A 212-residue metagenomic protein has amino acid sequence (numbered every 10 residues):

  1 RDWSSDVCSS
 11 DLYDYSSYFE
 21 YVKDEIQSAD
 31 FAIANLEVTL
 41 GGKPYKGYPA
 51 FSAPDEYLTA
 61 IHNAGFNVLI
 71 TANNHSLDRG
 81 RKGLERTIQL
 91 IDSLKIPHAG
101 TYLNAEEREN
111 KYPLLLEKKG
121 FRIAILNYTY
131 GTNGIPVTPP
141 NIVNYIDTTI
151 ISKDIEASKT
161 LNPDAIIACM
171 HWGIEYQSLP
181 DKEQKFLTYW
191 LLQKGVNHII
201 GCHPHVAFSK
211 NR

Functional and structural regions predicted by a protein language model:
S4-R212: Acidic, metal/ion-coordinating pockets
